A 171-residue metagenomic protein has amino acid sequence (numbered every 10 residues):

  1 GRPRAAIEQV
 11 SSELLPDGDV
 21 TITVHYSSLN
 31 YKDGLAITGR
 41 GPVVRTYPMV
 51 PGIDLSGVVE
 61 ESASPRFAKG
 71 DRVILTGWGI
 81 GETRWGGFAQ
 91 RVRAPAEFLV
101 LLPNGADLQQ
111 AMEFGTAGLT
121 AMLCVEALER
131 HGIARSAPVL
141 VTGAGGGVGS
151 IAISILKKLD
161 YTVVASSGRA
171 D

Functional and structural regions predicted by a protein language model:
R2-S11, R40: Short glycine/threonine/proline-enriched tight-turn/helix- or strand-capping micro-motif at secondary-structure
S12-L29, R40-I80, G86: Glycine-rich beta-strand-centered segment in the early N-terminal region that forms part of a ligand/cofactor-binding
K32-T38: Cytochrome P450 core scaffold surrounding the K-helix E-X-X-R motif and the conserved "meander" helix-loop region
D71-R72, R91, P138, K158: Residue-level marker of beta-strand positions
G81-A96: A structural motif shared across PLP-dependent enzymes of the aminotransferase-like
F98-L108, A134-A137: Glycine/charged-rich beta-loop-alpha catalytic/anionic-binding loops adjacent to active sites
M112-D171: Mid-domain Rossmann-like dinucleotide-binding core that forms the NAD(H)/NADP(H) cofactor-binding site
